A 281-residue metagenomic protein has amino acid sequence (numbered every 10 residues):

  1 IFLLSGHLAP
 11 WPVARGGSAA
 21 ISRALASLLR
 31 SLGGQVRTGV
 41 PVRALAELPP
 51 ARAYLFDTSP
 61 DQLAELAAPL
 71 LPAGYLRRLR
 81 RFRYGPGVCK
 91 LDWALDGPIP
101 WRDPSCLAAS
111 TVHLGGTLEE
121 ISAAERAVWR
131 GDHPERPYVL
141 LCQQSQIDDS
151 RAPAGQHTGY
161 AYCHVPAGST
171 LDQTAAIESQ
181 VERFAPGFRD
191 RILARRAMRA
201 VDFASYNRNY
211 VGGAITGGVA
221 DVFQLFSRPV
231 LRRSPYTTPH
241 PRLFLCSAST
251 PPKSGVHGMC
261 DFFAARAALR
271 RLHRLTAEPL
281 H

Functional and structural regions predicted by a protein language model:
I1-A46, A51-R52: Helical element adjacent to the flavin cofactor pocket in flavoenzyme catalytic cores
F2, R136-L140, G187-P251: A glycine-rich dinucleotide-binding beta-alpha-beta segment and adjacent secondary-structure elements that constitute
G34, T38-A152: Mid-domain catalytic core of redox enzymes that form a hydrophobic substrate pocket/lid adjacent to a catalytic redox
L55, W93, A161, V181 (+3 more regions): Hydrophobic, well-ordered secondary-structure elements that form the walls of internal hydrophobic environments
D61-E65, A94, P153-Q180: Conserved FAD/dinucleotide-binding core of flavoprotein oxidoreductases
D149-Q156, S234-P239: Short glycine/proline-enriched loop/turn "hinge" motifs that connect secondary-structure elements and lie
C246-L272: A conserved FAD-binding loop/helix module that cradles the flavin
L269-H281: Active-site-proximal substrate-binding core of FAD-dependent oxidoreductases
